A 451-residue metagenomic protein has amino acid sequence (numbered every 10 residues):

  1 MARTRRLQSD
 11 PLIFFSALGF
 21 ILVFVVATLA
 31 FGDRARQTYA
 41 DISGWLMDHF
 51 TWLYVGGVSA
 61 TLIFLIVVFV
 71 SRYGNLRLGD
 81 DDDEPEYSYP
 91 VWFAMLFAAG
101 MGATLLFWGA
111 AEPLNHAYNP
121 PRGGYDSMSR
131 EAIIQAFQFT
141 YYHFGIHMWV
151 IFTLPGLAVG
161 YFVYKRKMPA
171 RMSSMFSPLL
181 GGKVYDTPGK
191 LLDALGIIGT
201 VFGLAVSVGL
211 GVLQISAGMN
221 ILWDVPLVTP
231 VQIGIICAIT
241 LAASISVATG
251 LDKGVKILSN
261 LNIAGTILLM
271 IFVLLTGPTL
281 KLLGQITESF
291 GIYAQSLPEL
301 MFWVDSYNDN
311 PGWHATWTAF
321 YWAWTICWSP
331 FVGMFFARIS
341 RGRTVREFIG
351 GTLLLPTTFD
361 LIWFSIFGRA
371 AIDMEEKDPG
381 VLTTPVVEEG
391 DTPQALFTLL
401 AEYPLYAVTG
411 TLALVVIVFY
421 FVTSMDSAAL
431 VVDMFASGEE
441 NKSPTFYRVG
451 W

Functional and structural regions predicted by a protein language model:
M1-A132, A248, I271: N-terminal alpha-helical transmembrane segments of multi-pass membrane transport and channel/translocase proteins
M1-R5, R171-D186, G211-G234, T266-F272 (+4 more regions): Helix-loop-helix connectors at the membrane interface of multi-pass transporters/channels
A2-R5, Q37-S43, V70-Y89, L114-Q138 (+3 more regions): Flexible loop linkers connecting adjacent transmembrane helices in multi-pass alpha-helical membrane transporters
A2-R6, F31-L46, I66-E86, A136-H143 (+5 more regions): Membrane-water interface regions at transmembrane-helix termini and the short interhelical loops of multi-pass membrane
R3-P11, M47-T51, D81-A99, A136-I146 (+5 more regions): Transmembrane-helix boundary/entry motifs in multi-pass membrane transporters
R5-Q8, L12-F15, G19-L29, L62-V67 (+6 more regions): Helix-loop-helix module between adjacent transmembrane segments
R6-I21, G181-K190, V225-S244, A248 (+6 more regions): Loop-to-transmembrane helix boundary motifs in multi-pass membrane proteins
W108-G123, V273-S296, T357-D391: Extracellular/periplasmic helix-exit of transmembrane alpha-helices
